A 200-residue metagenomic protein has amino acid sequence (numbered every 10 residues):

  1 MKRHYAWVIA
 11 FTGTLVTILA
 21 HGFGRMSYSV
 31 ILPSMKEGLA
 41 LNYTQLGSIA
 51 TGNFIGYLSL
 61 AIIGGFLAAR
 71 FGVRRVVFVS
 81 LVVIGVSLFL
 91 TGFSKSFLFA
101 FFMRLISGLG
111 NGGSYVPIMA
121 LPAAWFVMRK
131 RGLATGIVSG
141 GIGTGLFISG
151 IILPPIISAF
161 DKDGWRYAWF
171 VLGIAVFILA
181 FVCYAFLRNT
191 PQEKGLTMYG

Functional and structural regions predicted by a protein language model:
M26, F54-I62, F147: Residue-level signature of mid-helix packing/kink "hotspots" within the transmembrane helices of 12-pass Major
A40, G72, F93-F99: Helix-breaking motifs and short loop linkers at transmembrane-helix boundaries and internal kinks in secondary membrane
V82-K95: C-terminal ends and interior cores of transmembrane alpha-helices in multi-pass membrane transporters/permeases
S87, L98-I106: Paired small-residue
M103-G141: Cytoplasmic helix-loop-helix junction between adjacent transmembrane helices in 12-TM secondary transporters
I137-P191: Helix-loop-helix hairpin linking two adjacent transmembrane segments in secondary transporters
R188-G200: Flexible cytoplasmic inter-helical loops of multi-pass small-molecule transporters
